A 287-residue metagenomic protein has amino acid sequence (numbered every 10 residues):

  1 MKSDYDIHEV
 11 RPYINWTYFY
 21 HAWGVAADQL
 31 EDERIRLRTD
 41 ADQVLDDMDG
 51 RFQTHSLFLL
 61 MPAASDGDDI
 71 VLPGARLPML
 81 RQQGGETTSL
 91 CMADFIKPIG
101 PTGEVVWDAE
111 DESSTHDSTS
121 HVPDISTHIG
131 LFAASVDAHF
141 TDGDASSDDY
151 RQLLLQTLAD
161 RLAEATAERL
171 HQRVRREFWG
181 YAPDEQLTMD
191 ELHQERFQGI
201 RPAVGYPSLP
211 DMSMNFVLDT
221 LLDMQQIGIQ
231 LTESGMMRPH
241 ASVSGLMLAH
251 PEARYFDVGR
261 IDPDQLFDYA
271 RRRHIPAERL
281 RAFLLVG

Functional and structural regions predicted by a protein language model:
M1-L153, T157, F178: Active-site loops and adjacent core secondary-structure elements that bind or stabilize anionic groups
T87, C91-G287: C-terminal accessory domains/tails appended to large, multi-domain proteins
